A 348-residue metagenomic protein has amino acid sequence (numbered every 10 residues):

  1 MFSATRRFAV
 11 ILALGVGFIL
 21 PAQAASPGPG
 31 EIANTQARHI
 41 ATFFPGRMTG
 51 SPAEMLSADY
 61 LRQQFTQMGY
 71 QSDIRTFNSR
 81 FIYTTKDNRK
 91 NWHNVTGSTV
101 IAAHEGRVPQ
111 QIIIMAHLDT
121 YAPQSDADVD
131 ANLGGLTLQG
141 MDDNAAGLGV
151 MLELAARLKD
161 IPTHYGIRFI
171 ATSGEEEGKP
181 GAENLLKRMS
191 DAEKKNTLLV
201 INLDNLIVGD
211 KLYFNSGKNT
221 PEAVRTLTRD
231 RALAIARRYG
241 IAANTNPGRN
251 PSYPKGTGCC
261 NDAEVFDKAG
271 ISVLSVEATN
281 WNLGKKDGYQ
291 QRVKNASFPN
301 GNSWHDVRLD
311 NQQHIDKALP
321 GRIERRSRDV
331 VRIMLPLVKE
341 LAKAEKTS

Functional and structural regions predicted by a protein language model:
M1-V10: Bacterial N-terminal signal peptides that target proteins for export
A9-I19: Bacterial N-terminal signal peptides
A25-G28, A41-M55, T85-N91, L133-N144 (+5 more regions): Second-shell loop/turn segments in exported
I32-T35, H39, P52-S72, A146-E153 (+7 more regions): Extracytoplasmic/secreted proteins, especially bacterial periplasmic and envelope-associated proteins
H39-E105: A non-catalytic alpha/beta surface segment that caps or lines the substrate-entry region of metallo-dependent hydrolase
G46-R47, Q71, N78-I82, R107-V108 (+5 more regions): Solvent-exposed loop/turn segments at secondary-structure junctions within structured extracellular/periplasmic domains
T76, G209-T347: Active-site-adjacent substrate-binding region of metalloamidase/peptidase-like peptide-processing proteins
T96, G135-R225: Acidic/histidine-rich catalytic neighborhood of metal-dependent amide-processing enzymes
